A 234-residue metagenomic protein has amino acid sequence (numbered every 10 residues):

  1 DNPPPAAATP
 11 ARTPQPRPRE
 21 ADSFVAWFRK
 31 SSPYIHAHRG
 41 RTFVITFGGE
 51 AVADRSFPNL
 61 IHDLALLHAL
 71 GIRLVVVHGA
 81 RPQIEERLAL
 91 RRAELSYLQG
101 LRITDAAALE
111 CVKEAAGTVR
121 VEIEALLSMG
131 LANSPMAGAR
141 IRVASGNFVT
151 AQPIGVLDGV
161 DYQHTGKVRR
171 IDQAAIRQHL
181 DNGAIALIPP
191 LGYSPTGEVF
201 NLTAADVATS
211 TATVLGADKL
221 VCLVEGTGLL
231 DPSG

Functional and structural regions predicted by a protein language model:
D1-V75: N-terminal glycine-/serine-/threonine-rich phosphate-binding loop
P18, A89-L187: Ligand-binding beta-strand-loop-alpha-helix segment within the catalytic cores of soluble metabolic enzymes
V44-T46, Y162-H164, R177-D206: Catalytic-site beta-strand/loop segments enriched in glycine and acidic/polar residues
S56-H62, E86-E94: Glycine-rich loop at the start of a catalytic domain that most often binds anionic cofactors/ligands
P58-H62, N201-A208: Charged helix-capping and loop-helix junction motifs
L66-L70, S210-D218: Alpha-helix C-terminal capping segments
L74-H78, C222-V224: Short internal beta-strands
L215-S233: Glycine-rich phosphate/pyrophosphate-binding loops and their adjacent beta-strand/loop elements at enzyme active sites
